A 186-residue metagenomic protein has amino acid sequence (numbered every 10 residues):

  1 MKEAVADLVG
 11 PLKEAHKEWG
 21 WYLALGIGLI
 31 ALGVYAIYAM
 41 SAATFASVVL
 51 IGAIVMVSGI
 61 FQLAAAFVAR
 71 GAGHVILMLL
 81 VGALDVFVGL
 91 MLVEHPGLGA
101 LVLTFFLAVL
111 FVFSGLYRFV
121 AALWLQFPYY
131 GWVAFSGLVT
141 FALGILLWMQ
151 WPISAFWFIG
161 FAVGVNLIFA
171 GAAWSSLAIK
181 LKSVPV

Functional and structural regions predicted by a protein language model:
M1-V186: Long, distal/terminal scaffolding or interaction modules with repetitive or compositionally biased sequence
